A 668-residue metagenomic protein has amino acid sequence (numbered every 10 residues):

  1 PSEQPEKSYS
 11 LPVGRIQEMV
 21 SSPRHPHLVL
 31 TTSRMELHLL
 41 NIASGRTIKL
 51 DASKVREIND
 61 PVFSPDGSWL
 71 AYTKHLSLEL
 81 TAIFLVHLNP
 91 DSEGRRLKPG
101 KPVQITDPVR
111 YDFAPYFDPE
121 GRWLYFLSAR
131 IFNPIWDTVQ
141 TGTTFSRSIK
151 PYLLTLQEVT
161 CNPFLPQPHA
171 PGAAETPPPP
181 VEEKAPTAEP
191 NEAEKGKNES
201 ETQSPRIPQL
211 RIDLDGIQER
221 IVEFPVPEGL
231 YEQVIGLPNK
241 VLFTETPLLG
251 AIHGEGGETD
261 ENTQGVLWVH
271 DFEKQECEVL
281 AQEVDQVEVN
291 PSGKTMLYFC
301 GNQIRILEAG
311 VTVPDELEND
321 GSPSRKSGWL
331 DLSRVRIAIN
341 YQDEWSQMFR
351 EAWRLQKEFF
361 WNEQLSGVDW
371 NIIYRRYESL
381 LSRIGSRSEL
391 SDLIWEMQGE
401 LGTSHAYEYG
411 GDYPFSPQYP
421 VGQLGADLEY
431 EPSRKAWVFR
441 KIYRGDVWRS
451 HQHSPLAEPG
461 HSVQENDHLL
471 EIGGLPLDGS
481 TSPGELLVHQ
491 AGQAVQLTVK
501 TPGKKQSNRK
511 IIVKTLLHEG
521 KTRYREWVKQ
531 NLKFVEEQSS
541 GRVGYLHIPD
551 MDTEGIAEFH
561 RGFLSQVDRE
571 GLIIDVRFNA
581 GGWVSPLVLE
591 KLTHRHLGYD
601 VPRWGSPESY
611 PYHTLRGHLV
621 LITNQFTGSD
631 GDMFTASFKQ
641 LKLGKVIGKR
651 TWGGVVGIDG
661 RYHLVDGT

Functional and structural regions predicted by a protein language model:
P1, E194-I217: Blade/loop signatures of beta-propeller domains
P1-I16, P23-S44, D51-I58, P65-F84 (+8 more regions): A flexible loop/linker signature enriched in serine peptidases of the S9 family
Q4-S8, P208-P227: A short helix->beta-strand "capping" segment at the edge of beta-propeller domains
R24-P26, D66-S68, E120-R122, N239 (+1 more regions): Short coil/turn segments that connect the beta-strands within blades of beta-propeller domains
F359, D446-L456, L470, L475-G667: Cleft-lining beta-strand/loop regions that shape enzyme active-site pockets
S404-H451, E536-E537: PDZ/PDZ-like peptide-tail recognition elements
